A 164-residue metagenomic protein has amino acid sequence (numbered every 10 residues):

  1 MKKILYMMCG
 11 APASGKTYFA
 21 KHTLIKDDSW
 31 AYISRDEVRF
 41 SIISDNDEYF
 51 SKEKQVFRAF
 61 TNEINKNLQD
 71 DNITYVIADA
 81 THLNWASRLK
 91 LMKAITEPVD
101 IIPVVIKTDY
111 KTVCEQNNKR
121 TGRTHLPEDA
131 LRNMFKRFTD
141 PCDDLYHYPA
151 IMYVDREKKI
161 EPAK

Functional and structural regions predicted by a protein language model:
M1-P12, Y32-V38, Y75-T81: Charged, low-complexity, helix/coiled-coil-prone segments
K2-L5, C9, S14, H22 (+4 more regions): Conserved GTP-binding G-domain of TRAFAC-class P-loop NTPases and closely related GTPase folds
Y18-T74, T112-E115, K119: Conserved substrate/cofactor phosphate-moiety recognition/catalytic segment in nucleotide-dependent phosphotransferases
E48-K52, A80, R123-L126: Pocket-edge positions in alpha/beta enzyme catalytic cores
K52-I102, I106: Glycine-rich phosphate-binding loop used to anchor ATP phosphates in small-molecule kinases, encompassing both
